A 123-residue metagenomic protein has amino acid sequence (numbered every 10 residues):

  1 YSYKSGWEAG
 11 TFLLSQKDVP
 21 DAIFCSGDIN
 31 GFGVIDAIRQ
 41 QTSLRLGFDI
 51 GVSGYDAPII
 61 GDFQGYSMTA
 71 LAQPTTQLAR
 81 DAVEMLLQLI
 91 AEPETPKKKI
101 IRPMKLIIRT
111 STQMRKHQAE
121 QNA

Functional and structural regions predicted by a protein language model:
Y1-K4: Short beta->alpha junction loops
T11-N122: Flexible loop/turn connectors
